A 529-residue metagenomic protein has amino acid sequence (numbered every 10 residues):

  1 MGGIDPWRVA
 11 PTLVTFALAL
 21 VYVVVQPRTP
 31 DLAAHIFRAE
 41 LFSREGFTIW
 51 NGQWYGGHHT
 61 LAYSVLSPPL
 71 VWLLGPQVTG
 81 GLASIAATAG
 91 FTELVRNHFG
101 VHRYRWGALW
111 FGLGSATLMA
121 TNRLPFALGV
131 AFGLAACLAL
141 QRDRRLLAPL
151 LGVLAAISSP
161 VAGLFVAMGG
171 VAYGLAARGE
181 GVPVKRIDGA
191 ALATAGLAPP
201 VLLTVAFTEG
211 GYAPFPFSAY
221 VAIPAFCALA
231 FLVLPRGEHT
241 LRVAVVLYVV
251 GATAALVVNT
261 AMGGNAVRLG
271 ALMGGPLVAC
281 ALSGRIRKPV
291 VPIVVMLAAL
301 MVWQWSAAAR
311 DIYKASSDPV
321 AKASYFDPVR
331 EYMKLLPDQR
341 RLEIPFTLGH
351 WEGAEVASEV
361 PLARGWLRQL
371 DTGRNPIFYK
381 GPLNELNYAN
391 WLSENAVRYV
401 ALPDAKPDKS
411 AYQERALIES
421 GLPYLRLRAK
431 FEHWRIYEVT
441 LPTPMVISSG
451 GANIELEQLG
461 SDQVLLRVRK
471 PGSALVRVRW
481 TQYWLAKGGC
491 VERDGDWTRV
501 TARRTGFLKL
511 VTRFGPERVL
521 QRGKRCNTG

Functional and structural regions predicted by a protein language model:
M1-G3, L140-A148, L175-G189, R236-G237 (+1 more regions): Membrane-interface junctions at the ends of membrane-embedded or membrane-associated helices
M1-L20, T528-G529: Start-transfer (signal-anchor) and selected internal transmembrane alpha helices of multi-pass inner/ER membrane
T15, I85-A89, E93-L94, R103-Q141 (+3 more regions): Membrane-embedded helix bundles of polyisoprenyl
Q26, P30-A34, R44, Y55 (+4 more regions): Transmembrane catalytic cores of multi-pass membrane glycosyltransferases and polysaccharide-assembly enzymes
F47-P76, A155: Short hydrophobic/aromatic helix or loop-helix immediately within or flanking a transmembrane segment in polytopic
P69-G90: Loop-to-helix entry region of an early transmembrane alpha helix in multi-pass inner-membrane enzymes
R285-W305: Signature aromatic-anchored transmembrane alpha helix within multi-pass, membrane-resident enzymes that catalyze glycan
A307-G529: Extracytoplasmic
